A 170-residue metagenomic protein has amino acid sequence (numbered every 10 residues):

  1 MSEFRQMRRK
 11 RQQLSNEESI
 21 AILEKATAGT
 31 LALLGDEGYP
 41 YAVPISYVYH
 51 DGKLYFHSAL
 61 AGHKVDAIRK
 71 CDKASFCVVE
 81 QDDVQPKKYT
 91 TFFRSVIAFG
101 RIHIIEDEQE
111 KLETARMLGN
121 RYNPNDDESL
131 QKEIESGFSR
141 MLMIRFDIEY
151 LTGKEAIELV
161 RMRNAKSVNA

Functional and structural regions predicted by a protein language model:
S2-R11, D83-A170: Charged, gly/pro-rich active-site loop segments
S2-T30: Short, basic/aromatic recognition patches
N16, A61-G62: Structural motif corresponding to alpha-helix initiation and N-cap regions
L23, A67-I68, L118: A generic structural signal for nonpolar/aromatic side chains embedded in well-ordered alpha-helices
A26-L60, F76-C77: Short beta-strand segments
A28, A42-P44, K73, F93 (+2 more regions): Broad gene-expression machinery/nucleic-acid interaction feature
G52-K53, D72, E149: Beta-strand-connecting loop/turn residues
H57, H63-F93: Helix-adjacent hinge/juxtasegments
